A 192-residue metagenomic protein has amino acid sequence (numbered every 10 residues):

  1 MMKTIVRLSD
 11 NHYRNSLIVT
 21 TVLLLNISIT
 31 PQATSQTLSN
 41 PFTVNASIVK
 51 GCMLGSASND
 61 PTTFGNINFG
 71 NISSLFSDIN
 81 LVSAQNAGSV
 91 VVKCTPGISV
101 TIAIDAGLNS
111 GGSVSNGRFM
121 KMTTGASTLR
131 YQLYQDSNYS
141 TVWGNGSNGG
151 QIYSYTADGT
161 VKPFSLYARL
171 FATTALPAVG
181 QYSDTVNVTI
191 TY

Functional and structural regions predicted by a protein language model:
M2-L8, T34-S39: Short, intrinsically disordered N-terminal pre-domain segments
K3-V19: Bacterial N-terminal signal peptides that target proteins for export
L24-A33: C-terminal segment of classical bacterial N-terminal signal peptides
A33-T123, G150-Y192: N-terminal small/polar-rich segments of proteins
S137-Y139, Y192: Solvent-exposed strand-loop boundary residues in beta-sheet-rich modules
V142-G149: Short beta-strand and strand-turn-strand segments in soluble, beta-rich domains
